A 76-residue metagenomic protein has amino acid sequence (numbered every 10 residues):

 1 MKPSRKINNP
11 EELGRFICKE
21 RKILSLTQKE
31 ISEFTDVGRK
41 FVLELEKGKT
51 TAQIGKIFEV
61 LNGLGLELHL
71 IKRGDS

Functional and structural regions predicted by a protein language model:
M1-K22: A short, Lys/Arg-rich alpha-helix, primarily the initiator
M1-R5, H69-S76: Short, charged recognition helix plus adjacent turn of helix-turn-helix-like nucleic-acid-binding domains
R15-E30, E59: Short basic helix-loop element that most often maps to the first helix and adjoining turn of HTH DNA-binding modules
I23, F34, G63: Residues within the alpha-helical elements of helix-turn-helix
L26-F41: Short alpha-helical DNA-recognition segment
Q53-I71: DNA major-groove recognition helix of helix-turn-helix/homeodomain DNA-binding modules
